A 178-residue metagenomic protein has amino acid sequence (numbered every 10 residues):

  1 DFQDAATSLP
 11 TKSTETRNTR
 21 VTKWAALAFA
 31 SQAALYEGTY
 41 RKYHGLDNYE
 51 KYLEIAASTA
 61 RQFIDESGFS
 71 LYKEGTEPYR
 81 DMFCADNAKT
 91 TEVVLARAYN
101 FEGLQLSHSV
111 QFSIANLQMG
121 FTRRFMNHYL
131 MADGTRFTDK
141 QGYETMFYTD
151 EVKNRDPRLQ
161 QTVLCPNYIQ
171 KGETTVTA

Functional and structural regions predicted by a protein language model:
D1-L9: An active-site-proximal structural segment forming one wall of the substrate-binding cleft that immediately precedes
F2, R20-A178: An aromatic- and glycine-enriched ligand-binding surface/loop that stacks and positions planar moieties
S8-R20: Flexible helix-coil transition and linker loops at the boundaries of alpha-helical arrays
